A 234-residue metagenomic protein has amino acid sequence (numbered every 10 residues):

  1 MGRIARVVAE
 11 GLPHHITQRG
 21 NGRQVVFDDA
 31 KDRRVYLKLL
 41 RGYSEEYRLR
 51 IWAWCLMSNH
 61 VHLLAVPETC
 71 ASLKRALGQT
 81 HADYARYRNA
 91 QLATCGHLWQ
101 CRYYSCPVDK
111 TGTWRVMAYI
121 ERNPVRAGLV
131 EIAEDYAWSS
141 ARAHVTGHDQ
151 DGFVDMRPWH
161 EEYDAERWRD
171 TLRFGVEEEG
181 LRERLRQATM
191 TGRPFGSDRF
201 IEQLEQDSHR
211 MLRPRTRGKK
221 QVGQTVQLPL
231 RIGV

Functional and structural regions predicted by a protein language model:
M1-M57, V66-V234: Short Pro-Cys-Gly-centered "Cys-loop" motif that presents a nucleophilic cysteine in a tight turn
